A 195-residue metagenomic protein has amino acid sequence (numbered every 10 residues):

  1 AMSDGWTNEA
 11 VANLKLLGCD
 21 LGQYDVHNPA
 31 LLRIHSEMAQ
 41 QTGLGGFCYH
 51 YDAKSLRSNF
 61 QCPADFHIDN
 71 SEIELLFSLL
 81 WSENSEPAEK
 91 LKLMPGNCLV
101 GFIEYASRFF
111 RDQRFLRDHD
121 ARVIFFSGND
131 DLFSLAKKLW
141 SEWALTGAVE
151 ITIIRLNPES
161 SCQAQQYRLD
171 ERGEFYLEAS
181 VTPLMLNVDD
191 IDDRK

Functional and structural regions predicted by a protein language model:
A1-K195: Glycan-processing catalytic domains of CAZymes
